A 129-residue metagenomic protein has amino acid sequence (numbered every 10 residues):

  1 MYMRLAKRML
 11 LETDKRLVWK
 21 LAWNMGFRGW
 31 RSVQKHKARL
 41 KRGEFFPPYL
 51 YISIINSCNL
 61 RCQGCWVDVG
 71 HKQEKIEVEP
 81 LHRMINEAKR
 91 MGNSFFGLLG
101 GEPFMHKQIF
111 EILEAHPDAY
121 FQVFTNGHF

Functional and structural regions predicted by a protein language model:
M1: Conserved N-terminal ligand/cofactor-binding loop architecture of enzyme catalytic domains
K7-F129: Conserved alpha-helical substructure of the radical SAM core
